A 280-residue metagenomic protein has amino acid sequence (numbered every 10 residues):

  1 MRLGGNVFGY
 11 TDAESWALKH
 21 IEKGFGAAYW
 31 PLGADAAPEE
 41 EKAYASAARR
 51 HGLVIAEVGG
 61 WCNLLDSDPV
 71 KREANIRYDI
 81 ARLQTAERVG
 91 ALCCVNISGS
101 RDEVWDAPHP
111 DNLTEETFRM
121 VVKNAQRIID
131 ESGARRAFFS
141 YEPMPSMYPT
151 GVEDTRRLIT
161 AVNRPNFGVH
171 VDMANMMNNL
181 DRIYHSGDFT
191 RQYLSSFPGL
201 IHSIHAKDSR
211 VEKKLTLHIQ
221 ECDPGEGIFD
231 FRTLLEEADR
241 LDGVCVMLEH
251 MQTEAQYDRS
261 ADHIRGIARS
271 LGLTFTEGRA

Functional and structural regions predicted by a protein language model:
M1-L92, Q126, R164, G168-V171 (+1 more regions): N-terminal pre-domain/capping segments
G5, W30, N96, Y141 (+3 more regions): Conserved beta-strand positions
V7-E14, W30-A43, N63-E73, D102 (+5 more regions): Acidic-and-aromatic substrate-binding clefts and catalytic sites of carbohydrate-active enzymes
A13, E41, N75-D79, F118-V121 (+8 more regions): Aromatic/hydrophobic pocket-lining residues that form the small-molecule binding cavity in soluble enzyme cores
L18, V58, Q126-D223, I228 (+1 more regions): Acidic/histidine-rich catalytic cores of soluble enzymes
R50, P69-V169: Active-site acidic/histidine proton-transfer and metal-coordination neighborhood in alpha/beta enzyme cores
P110-F118, Y148-P165, I219-L235, Q256-G272: Short, electropositive alpha-helical surface patch
G243-M251: Short acidic/histidine-rich active-site segments
